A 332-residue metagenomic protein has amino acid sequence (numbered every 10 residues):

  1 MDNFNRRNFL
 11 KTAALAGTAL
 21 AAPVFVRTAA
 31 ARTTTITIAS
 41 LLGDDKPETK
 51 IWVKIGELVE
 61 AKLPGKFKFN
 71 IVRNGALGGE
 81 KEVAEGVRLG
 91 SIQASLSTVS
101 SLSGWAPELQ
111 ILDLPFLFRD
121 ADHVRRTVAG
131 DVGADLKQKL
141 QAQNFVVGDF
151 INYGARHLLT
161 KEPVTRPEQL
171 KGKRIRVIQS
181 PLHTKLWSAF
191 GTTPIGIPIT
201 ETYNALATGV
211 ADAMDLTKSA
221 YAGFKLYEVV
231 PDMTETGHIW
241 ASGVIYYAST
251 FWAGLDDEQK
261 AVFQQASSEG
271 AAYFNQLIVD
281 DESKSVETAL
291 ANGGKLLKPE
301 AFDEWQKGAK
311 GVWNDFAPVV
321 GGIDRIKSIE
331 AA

Functional and structural regions predicted by a protein language model:
D2-F4, N8-H123, D131-V132, Q138-A332: N-terminal secretory/targeting leader peptides
